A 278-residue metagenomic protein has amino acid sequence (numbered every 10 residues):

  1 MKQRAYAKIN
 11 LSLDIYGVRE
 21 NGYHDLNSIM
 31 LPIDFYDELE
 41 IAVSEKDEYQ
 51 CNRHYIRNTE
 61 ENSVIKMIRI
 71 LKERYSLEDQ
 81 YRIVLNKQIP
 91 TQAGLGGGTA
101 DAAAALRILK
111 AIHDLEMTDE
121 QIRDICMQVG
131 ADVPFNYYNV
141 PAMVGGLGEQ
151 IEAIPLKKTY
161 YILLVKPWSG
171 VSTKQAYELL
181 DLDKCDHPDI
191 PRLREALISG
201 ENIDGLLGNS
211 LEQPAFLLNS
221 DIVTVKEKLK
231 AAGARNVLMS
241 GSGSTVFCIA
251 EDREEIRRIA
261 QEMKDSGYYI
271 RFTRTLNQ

Functional and structural regions predicted by a protein language model:
M1-A93, A111, L115-E120, L156-K157 (+1 more regions): ATP-binding N-lobe of GHMP and related small-molecule kinases
Y49, Y138, M143-N236, E251-K264 (+1 more regions): Conserved, helical-rich catalytic subdomain that frames metal- and/or nucleotide-binding sites in enzyme alpha/beta
A93-D119, R123, F135: DPxDG-like acidic metal-binding loop motif
G97-G98, M239-S244: Glycine-rich beta-strand-to-loop/alpha-helix junction loops that act as flexible
F247-I249: Short hydrophobic/aromatic beta-strand micro-patches that form the beta-sheet surface supporting nucleotide- or nucleic
